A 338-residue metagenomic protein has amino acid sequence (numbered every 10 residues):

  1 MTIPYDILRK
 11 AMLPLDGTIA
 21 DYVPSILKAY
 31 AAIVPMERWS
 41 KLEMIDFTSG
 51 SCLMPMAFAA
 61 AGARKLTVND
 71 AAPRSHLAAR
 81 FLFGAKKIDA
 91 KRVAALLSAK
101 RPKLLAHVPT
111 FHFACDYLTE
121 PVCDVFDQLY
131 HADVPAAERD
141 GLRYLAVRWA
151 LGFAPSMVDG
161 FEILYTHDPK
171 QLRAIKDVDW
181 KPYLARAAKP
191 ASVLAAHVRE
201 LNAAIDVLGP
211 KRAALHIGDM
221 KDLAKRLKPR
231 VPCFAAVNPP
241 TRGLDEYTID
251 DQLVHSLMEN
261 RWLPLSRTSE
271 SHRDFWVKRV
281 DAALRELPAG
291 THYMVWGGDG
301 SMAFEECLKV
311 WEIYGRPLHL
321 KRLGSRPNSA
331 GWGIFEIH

Functional and structural regions predicted by a protein language model:
M1-A61, Y144-W149, I163-D168: S-adenosyl-L-methionine
M44-F58, V68-A72, P229-I249, W296-G297: Conserved proline-anchored active-site loop of SAM-dependent methyltransferases that bridges a beta-strand
I45-K100, P169-L194: SAM cofactor-binding core of SAM-dependent methyltransferases, primarily the Rossmann-like beta-alpha-beta module
F81-R139: Conserved phosphoryl-transfer catalytic core
T119-D250, L263-L265: SAM-dependent nucleic-acid methyltransferase catalytic core
P232-F234, P239-M294: SAM-dependent methyltransferase catalytic-core segment centered on the flexible catalytic loop and adjoining short
S269-N328: Conserved Class I SAM-dependent methyltransferase catalytic core
R326-H338: Core SAM-dependent methyltransferase catalytic element
